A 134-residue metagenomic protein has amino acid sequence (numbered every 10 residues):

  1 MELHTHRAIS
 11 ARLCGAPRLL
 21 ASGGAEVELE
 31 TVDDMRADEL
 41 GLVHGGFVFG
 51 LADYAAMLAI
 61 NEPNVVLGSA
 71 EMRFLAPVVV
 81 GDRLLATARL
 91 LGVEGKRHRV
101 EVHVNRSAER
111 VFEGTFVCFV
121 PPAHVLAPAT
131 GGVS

Functional and structural regions predicted by a protein language model:
M1-M35, A129-S134: Non-catalytic linker/capping segments at the edges of enzyme domains
R12, S69, R97-R99: Short coil/loop residues immediately preceding or within conserved phosphate-binding loops of NTP-utilizing enzyme
L13, P17-L19, A52-N61: Alpha-helix C-terminal capping segments
A25-V27, A70, A86, V100-V102 (+1 more regions): Hydrophobic residues positioned within well-ordered beta-strands of beta-sheet architectures
L29-T31, F74, V120: Hydrophobic residues in beta-strands and at strand termini
E30-G50: A conserved, well-ordered hydrophobic junction motif at loop->secondary-structure transitions
Y54-L90: Hydrophobic beta-strand-centered segment that forms part of the acyl-chain substrate-binding groove
N64, V79-V80, R89-S134: HotDog/MaoC-like acyl-thioester-processing domains
